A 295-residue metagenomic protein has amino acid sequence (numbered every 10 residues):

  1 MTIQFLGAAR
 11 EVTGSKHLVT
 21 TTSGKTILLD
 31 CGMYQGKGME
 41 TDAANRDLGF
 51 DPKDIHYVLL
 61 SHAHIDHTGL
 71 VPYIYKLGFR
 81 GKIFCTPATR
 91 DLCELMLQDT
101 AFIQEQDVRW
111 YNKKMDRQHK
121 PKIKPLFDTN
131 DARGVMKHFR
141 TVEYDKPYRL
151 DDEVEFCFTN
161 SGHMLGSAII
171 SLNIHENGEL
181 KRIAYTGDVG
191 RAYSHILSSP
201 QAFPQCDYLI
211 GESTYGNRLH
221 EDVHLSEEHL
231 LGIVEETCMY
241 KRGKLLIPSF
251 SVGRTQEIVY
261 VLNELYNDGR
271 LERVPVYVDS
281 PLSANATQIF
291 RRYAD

Functional and structural regions predicted by a protein language model:
L6, T20-K25, V142-Q201: Catalytic core of the metallo-beta-lactamase
A8-A9, C31-Y34, A88, M164 (+4 more regions): Active-site metal-binding loops of divalent metal-dependent hydrolases
E11, T21-G81, C85-K137, V189-S198: Pre-active-site segment of Zn-dependent metallo-hydrolases
A44, Q98-I103, D107-Y111, Q201 (+3 more regions): Short secondary-structure boundary/capping segments
K82-T89, Y111-K113, I210, E272-N285: Short internal beta-strands
L172, C206-R218: Gly-rich Lys/Arg/Thr-decorated short loops/hinges at beta-loop-alpha junctions or inter-strand turns that position
H195-C206, D222-T237: Structured alpha-helical segments in the cores of large, soluble enzyme domains
L231-D295: Hard-cation-handling environments
